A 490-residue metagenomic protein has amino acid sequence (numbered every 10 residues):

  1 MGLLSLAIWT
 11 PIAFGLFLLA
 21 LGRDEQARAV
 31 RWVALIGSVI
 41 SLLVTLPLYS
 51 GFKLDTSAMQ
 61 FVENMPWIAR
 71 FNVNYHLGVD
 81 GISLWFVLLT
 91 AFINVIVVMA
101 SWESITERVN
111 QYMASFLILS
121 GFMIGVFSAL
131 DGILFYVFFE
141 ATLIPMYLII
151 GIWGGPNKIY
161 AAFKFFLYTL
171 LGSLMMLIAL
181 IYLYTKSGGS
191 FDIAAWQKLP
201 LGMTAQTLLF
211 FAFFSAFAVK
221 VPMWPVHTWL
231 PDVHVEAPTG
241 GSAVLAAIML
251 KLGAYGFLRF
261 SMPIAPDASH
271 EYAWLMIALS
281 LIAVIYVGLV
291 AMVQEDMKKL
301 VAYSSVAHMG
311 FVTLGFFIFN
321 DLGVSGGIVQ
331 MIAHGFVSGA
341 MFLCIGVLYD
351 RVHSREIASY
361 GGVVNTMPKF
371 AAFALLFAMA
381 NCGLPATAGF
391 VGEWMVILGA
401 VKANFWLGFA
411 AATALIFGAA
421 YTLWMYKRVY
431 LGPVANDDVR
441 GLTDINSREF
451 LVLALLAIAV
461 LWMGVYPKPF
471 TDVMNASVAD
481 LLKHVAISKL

Functional and structural regions predicted by a protein language model:
M1-T10, V79-T90, G132-P145, Q206-V219 (+2 more regions): Structural signature of hydrophobic alpha-helical transmembrane segments
G2-L3, F17-A114, S190, A194-K198 (+1 more regions): Transmembrane helix-loop-helix hairpins at membrane boundaries of multipass inner-membrane proteins
S5-L21, L35-S50, L89-S101, L119-G121 (+5 more regions): Central hydrophobic cores of alpha-helical transmembrane segments in multi-pass inner-membrane proteins across all
G15-A20, L46, V95-M99, G121-G125 (+8 more regions): Alpha-helical transmembrane segments of multipass membrane proteins
L16-A27, N94-T106, L148-K158, K220-V235 (+2 more regions): C-terminal ends of transmembrane helices
D24-V30, Q111-I118, F122-A205, V290-Y303 (+1 more regions): Alpha-helical multi-pass transmembrane bundles of energy-transducing inner-membrane proteins
F52-N74, S173-T228, D232, F257 (+6 more regions): Juxtamembrane/interfacial segments at transmembrane-helix boundaries in multi-pass membrane proteins
W224, S338-M341, G408-G441: Predominantly late transmembrane helices and immediately cytosolic-facing juxtamembrane segments
